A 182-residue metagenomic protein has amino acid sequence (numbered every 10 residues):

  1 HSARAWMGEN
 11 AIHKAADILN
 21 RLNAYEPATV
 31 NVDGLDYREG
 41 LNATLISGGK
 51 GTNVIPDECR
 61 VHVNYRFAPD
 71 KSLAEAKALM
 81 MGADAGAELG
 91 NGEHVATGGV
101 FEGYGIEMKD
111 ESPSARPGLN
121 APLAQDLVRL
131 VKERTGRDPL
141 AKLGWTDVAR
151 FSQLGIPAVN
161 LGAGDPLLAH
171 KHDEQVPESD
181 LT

Functional and structural regions predicted by a protein language model:
S2-T182: Metal-dependent amide/peptide-bond hydrolase catalytic core, centered on the "pita-bread" metallohydrolase fold
